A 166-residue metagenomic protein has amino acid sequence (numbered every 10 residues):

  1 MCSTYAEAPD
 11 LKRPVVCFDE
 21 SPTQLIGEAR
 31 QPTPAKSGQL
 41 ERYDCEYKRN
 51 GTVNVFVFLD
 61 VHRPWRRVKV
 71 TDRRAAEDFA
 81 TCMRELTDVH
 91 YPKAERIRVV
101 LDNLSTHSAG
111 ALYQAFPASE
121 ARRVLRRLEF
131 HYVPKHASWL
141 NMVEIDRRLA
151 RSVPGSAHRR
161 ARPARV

Functional and structural regions predicted by a protein language model:
M1-R84: Extended, low-complexity cationic-aromatic segments
V16-F18, R98-L101, H131-Y132: Short beta-strand segments
G27-E28, S108-Q114: A short acidic (Asp/Glu
R66, K135, V143-R162: Active-site proximal helix-loop segment of RNase H-like, two-metal nucleases, encompassing DDE(D)
E77-R98: Short, basic/hydrophobic alpha-helical segments
A94-S108: Acidic/histidine-rich, metal-coordinating catalytic segments
S119-R127: Short, conserved catalytic or adaptor-binding loops enriched in Gly and charged residues
